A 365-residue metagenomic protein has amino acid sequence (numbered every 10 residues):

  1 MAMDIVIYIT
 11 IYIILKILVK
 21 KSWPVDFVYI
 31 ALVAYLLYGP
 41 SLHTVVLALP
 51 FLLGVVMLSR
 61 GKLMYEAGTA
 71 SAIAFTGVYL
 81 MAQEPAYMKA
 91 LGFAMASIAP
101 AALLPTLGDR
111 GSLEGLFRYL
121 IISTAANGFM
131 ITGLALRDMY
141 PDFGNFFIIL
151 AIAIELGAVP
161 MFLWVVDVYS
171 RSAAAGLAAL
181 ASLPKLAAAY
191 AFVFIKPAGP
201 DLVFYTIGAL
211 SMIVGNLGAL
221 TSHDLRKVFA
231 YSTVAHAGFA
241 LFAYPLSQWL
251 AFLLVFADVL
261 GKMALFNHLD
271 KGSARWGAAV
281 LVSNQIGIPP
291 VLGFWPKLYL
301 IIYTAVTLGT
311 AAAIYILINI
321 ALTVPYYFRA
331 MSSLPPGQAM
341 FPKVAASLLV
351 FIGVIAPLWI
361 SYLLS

Functional and structural regions predicted by a protein language model:
M1-S365: Alpha-helical transmembrane segments of multi-pass membrane proteins predominantly involved in bioenergetics
